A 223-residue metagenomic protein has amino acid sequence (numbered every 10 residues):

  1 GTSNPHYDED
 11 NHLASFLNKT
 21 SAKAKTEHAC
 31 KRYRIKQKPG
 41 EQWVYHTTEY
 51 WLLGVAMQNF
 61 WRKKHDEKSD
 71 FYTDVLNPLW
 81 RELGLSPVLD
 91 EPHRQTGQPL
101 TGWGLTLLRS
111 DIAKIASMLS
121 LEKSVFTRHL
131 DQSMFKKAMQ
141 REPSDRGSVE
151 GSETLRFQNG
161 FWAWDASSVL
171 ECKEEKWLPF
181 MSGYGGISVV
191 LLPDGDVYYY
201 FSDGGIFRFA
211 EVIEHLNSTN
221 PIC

Functional and structural regions predicted by a protein language model:
G1-L85, R109-A113, S117-L121: Active-site-adjacent helix/loop patches that line small-molecule binding or acyl-intermediate pockets
P5-H6, K63-K64, E122-T127, S168-C172 (+1 more regions): Substrate-binding/catalytic groove segments of enzymes that remodel or degrade extracellular structural polymers
Y33, L119-E122, R141-E142, L216-T219: Alpha-helix boundary/capping residues
Q37-H46, Q98-T106, P179-G183: Solvent-exposed loop and edge beta-strand segments that line ligand/cofactor-binding and catalytic clefts
D74-Q140: Active-site-proximal binding-pocket segments
L85-D90, K137-S202, I206-F209: Active-site Gly/Thr loop motif
F209-C223: Short, gly/Ser/Thr-rich active-site loops of penicillin-recognizing serine hydrolases
